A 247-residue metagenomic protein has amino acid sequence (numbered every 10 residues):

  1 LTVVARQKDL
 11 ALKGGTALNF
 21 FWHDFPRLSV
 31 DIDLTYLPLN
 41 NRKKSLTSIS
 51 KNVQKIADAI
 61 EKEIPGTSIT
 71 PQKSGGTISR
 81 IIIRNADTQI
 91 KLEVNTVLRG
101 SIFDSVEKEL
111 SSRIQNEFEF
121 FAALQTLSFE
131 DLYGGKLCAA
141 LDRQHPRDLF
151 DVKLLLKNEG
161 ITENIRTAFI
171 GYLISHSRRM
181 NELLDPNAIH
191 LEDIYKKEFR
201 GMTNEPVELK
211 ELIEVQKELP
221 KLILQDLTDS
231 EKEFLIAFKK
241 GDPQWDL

Functional and structural regions predicted by a protein language model:
L1-L247: Compositionally biased terminal segments of proteins
